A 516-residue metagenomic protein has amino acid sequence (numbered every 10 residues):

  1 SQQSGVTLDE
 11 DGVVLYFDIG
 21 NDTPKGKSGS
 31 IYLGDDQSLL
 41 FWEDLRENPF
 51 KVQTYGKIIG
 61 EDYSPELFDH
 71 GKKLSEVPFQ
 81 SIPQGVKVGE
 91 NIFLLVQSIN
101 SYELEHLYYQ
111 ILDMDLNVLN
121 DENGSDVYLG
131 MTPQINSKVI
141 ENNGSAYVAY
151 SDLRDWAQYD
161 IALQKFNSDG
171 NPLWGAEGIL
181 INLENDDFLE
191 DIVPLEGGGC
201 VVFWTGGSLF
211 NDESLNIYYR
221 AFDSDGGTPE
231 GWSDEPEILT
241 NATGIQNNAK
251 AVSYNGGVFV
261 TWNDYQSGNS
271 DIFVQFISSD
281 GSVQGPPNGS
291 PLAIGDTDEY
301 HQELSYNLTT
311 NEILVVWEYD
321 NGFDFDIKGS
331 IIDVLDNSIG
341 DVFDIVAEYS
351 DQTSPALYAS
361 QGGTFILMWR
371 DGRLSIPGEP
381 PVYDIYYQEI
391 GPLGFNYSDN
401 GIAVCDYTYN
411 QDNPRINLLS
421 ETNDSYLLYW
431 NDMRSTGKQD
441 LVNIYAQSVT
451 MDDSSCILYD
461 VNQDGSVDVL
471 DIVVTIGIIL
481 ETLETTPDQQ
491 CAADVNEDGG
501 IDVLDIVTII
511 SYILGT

Functional and structural regions predicted by a protein language model:
S1-S454: Extracellular, repeat-based ectodomains that mediate carbohydrate processing or recognition
D452-T516: Cellulosome-associated attachment modules in secreted, modular CAZymes
